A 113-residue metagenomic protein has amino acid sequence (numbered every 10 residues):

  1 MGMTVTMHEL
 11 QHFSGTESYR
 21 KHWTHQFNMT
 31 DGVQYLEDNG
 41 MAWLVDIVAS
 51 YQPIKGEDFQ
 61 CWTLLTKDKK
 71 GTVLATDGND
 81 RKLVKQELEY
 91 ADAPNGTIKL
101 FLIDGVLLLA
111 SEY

Functional and structural regions predicted by a protein language model:
M1-Q86: N-terminal "domain-start" segment
A75-Y113: Short, compact, well-ordered microdomains
